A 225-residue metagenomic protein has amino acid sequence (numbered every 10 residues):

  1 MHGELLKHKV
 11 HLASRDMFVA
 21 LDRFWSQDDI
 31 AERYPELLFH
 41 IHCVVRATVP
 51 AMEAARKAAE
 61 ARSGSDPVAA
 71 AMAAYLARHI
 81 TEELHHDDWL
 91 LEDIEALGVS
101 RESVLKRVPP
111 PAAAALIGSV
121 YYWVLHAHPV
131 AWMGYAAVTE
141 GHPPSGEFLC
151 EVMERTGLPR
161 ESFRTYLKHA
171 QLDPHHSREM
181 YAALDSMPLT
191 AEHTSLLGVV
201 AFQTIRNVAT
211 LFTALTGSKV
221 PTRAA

Functional and structural regions predicted by a protein language model:
M1-A225: Non-heme di-metal
